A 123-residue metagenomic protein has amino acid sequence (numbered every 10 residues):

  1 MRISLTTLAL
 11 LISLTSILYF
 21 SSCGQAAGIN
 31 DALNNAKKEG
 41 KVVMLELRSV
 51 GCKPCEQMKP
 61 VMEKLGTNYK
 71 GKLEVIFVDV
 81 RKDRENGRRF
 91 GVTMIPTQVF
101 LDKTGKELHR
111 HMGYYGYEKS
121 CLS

Functional and structural regions predicted by a protein language model:
M1-A9: Bacterial N-terminal signal peptides that target proteins for export
A9-Y19: Bacterial N-terminal signal peptides
A26-V42: A short beta-strand-turn-helix
G40-V43, L47-G51, M94: Short pre-active-site segment immediately N-terminal to redox-active cysteine/selenocysteine motifs in thiol-based
L47, G66, K70-R84: Thiol-based oxidoreductase modules, predominantly thioredoxin-like and allied folds used for disulfide exchange
E56-Y69: Typically the conserved alpha-helix immediately C-terminal to a functionally engaged Cys/Sec in thioredoxin-like
G91-F100: Structural micro-motif
D102-S123: Non-catalytic, surface beta->alpha helical segment in thiol-disulfide oxidoreductase systems
